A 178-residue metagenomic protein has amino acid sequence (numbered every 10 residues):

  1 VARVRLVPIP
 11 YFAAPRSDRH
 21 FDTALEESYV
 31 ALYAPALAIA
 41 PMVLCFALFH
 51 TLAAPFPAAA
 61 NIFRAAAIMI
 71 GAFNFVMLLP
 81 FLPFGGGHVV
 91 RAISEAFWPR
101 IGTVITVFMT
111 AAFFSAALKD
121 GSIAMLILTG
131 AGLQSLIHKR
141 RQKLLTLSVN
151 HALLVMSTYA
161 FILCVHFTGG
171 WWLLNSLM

Functional and structural regions predicted by a protein language model:
V1-M178: Hydrophobic transmembrane alpha-helices and their immediate loop junctions in multi-pass integral membrane proteins
